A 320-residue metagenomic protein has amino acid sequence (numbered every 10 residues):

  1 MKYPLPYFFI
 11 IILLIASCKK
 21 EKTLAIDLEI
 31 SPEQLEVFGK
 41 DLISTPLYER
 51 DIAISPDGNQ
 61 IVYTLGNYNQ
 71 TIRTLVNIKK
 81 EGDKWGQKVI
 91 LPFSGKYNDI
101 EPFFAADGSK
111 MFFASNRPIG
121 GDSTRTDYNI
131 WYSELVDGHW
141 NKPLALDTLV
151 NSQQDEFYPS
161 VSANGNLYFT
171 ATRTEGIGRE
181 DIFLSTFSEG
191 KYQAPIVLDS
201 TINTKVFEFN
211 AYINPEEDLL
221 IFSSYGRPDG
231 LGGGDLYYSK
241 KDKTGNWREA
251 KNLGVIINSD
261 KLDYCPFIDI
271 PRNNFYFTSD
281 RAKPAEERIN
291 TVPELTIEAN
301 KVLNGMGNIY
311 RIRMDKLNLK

Functional and structural regions predicted by a protein language model:
M1-A25: Bacterial Sec-dependent N-terminal signal peptides
K20-K320: Short, conserved micro-motifs composed of acidic
